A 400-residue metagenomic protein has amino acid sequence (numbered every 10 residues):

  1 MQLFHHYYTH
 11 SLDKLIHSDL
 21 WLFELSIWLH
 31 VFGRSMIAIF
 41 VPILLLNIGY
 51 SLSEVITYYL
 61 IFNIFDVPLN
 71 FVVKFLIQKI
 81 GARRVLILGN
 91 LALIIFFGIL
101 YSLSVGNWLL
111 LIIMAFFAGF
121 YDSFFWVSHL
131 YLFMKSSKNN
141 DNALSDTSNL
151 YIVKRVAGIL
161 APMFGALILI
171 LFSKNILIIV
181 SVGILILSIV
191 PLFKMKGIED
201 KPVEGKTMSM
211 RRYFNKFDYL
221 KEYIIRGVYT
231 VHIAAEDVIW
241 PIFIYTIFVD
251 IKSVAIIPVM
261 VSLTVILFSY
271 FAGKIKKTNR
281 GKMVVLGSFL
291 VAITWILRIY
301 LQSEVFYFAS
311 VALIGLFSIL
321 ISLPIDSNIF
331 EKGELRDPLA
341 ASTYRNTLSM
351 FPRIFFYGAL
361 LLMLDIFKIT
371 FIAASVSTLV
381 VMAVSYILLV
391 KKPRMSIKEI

Functional and structural regions predicted by a protein language model:
F4-D66, K216-V259: Helix-loop boundary and gating motifs at the non-cytosolic
L22, S26-A38, F62-V73, M114-L169 (+4 more regions): Substrate-agnostic recognition of the 12-TM MFS/MFS-like secondary transporter fold
P42-N47, L160-I178, Y245-I247, F355-S377: Transmembrane alpha-helix termini and helix-breaking/packing motifs in multi-pass membrane transporters
P68-F97, Y101: Conserved MFS/SLC helix-loop-helix module at the cytosolic interface between two early adjacent transmembrane helices
K79-N90, K276-F289: Cytoplasmic membrane-interface "Motif A"-like loop-to-helix N-cap segments of 12-TM Major Facilitator Superfamily
L91-G106, F289-S303: C-terminal ends and interior cores of transmembrane alpha-helices in multi-pass membrane transporters/permeases
L177-K194, T370-I387: Symmetry-related core transmembrane helices of the 12-TM Major Facilitator Superfamily/SLC fold
M283-S322: C-terminal transmembrane helical hairpin of 12-TM major facilitator-type secondary transporters
